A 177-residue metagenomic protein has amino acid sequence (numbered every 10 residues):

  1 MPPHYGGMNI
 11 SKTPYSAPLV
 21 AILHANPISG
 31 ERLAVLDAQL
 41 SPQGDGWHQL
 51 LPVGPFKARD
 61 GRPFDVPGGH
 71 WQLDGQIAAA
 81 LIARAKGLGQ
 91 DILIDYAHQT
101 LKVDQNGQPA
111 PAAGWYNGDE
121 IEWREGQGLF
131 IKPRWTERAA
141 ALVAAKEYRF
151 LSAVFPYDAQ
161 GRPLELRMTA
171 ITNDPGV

Functional and structural regions predicted by a protein language model:
P2-R84: Polar/acidic, low-complexity leader/linker segments enriched in S/T/G and N/D
D91-A97, L101-V177: Residue microenvironments linked to proteolytic maturation and disulfide-stabilized extracellular modules
